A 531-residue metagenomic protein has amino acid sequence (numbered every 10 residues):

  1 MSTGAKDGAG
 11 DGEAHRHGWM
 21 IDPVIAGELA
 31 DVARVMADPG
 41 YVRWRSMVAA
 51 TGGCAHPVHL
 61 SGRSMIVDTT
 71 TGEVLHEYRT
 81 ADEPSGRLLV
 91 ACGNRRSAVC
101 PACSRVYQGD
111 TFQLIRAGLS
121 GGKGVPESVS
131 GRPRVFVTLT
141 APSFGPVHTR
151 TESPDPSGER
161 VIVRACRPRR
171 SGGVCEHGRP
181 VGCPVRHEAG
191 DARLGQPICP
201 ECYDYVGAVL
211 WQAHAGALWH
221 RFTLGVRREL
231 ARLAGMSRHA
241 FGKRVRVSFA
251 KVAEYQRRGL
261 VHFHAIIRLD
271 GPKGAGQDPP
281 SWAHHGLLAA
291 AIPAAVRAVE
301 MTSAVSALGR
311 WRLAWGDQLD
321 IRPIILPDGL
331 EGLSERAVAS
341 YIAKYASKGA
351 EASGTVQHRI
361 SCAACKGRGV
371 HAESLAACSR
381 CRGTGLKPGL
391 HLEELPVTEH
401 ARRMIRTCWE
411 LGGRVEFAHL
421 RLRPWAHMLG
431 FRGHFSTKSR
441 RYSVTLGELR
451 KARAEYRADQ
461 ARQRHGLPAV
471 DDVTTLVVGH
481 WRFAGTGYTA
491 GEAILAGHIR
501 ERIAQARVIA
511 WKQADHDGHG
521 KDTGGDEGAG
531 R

Functional and structural regions predicted by a protein language model:
M1-Q108, W315-R531: Long, low-complexity, charged/polar intrinsically disordered accessory regions
S85-L89, G122-E127, G235-R257: Catalytic micro-motifs at enzyme active sites that drive phosphoryl/nucleotidyl and oxygen chemistry
G86-P133, L139-P180: Long, contiguous juxta-domain segments that are non-catalytic but functionally important
C100, V137, A240-A275, I342: Histidine-centered divalent-metal-coordination microenvironment in nucleic-acid enzymes
S157-Y203, V299-L308: Low-complexity, serine/threonine/proline-enriched polar segments
A213-R244: A short, contiguous, amphipathic alpha-helix enriched in charged residues
A250, Q256, G276, A291 (+2 more regions): Mobile, glycine-rich extracellular loop/lid and propeptide segments that shape or gate substrate/ligand access
I266-R310: Helical (often loop-to-helix) elements that flank the catalytic cores of nucleotide-handling enzymes
